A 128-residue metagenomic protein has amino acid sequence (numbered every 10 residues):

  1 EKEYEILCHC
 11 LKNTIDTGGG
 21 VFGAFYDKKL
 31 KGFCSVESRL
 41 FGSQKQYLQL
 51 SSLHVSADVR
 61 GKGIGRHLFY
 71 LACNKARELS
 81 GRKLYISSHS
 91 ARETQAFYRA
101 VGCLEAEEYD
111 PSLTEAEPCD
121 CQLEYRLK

Functional and structural regions predicted by a protein language model:
E1-Q46, S51, R126-K128: Acetyl-CoA-dependent GNAT
V55, G61-N74, R99-A100: Conserved acetyl-CoA-binding loop-helix of GNAT-fold acetyltransferases
G65, F69, A91-T94, P111-E117: Short glycine/proline-centered loop/turn elements that form peptide/ligand docking sites
A76-H89: Conserved GNAT acetyl-CoA-binding A-motif
L79, A100-V101: Structural motif
Y85, L104-C121: Conserved catalytic-core motifs of GNAT/GCN5-like acyltransferases
